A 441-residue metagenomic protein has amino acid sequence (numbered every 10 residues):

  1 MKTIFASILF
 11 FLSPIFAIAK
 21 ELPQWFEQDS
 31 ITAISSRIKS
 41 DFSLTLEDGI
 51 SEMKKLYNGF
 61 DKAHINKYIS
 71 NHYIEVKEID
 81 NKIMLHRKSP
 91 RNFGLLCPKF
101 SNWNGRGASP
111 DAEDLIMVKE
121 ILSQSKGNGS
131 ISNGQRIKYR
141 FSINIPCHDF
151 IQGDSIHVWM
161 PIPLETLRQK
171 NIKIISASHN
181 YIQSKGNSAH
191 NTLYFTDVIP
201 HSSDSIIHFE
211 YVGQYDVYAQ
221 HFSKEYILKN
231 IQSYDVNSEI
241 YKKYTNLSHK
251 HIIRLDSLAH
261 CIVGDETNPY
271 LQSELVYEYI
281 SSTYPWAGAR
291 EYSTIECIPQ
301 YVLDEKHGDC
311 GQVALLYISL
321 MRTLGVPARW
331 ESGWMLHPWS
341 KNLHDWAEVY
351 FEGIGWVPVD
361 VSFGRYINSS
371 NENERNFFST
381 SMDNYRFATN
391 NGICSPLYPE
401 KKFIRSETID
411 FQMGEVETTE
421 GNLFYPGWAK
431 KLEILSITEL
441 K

Functional and structural regions predicted by a protein language model:
I4-S13: Sec-dependent N-terminal signal peptides
A17-A19: Boundary at the C-terminal end of the N-terminal hydrophobic targeting segment
P23, S30-H221: Intrinsically disordered, low-complexity N-terminal segments that are enriched in acidic
I31, K185-H190, H201-D304: Acidic low-complexity segments
P269-V276, K306-M321: Active-site nucleophilic cysteine motif
E278-S282, A314-L315, L320-T323, D345 (+4 more regions): Well-ordered beta-sheet/strand-loop patches within structured domains
Q312-K401: Hydrophobic/aromatic-rich core segments of domains that either
M382-K441: Low-complexity, Gly/Ser/Thr/Pro-rich intrinsically disordered linker/tail segments
